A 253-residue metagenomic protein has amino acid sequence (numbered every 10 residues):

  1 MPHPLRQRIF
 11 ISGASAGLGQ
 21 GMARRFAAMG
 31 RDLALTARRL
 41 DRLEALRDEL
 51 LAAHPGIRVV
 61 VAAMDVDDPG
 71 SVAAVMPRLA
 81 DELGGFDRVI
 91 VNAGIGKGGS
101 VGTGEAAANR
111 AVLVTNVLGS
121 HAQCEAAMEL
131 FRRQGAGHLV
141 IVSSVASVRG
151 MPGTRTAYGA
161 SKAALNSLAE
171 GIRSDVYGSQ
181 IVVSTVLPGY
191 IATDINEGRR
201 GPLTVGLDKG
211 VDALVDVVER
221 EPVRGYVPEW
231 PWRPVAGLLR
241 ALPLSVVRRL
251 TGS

Functional and structural regions predicted by a protein language model:
S15-A16: Conserved glycine-rich cofactor-binding loop
R31-L46: Conserved glycine-rich Rossmann-like NAD(P)H-binding loop of the short-chain dehydrogenase/reductase
A53-G70: Rossmann-fold cofactor-recognition segment
S100-G102, A108-A111: Substrate-binding pocket helix/loop in short-chain dehydrogenase/reductase
C124, S161: Active-site helix of classical SDR
S144: Residue(s) in the substrate-gating loop at a strand-loop-helix junction that position the organic substrate next
G178, T185, E197-G237: C-terminal helical subdomain
